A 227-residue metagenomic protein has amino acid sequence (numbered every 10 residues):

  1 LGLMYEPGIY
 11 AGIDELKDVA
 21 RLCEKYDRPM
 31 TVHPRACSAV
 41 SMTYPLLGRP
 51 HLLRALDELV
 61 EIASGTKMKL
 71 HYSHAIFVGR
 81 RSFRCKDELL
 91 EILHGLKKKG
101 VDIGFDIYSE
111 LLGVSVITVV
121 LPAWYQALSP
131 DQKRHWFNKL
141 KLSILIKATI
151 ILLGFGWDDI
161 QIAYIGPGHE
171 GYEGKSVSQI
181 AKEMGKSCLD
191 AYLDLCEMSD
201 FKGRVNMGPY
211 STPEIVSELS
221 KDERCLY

Functional and structural regions predicted by a protein language model:
L1-G65: Hydrophobic, small-residue-rich alpha-helical packing segments that form membrane-like cores
L1-L3, Y10, L46, V60-S64 (+1 more regions): Active-site neighborhoods of metal-dependent hydrolases
